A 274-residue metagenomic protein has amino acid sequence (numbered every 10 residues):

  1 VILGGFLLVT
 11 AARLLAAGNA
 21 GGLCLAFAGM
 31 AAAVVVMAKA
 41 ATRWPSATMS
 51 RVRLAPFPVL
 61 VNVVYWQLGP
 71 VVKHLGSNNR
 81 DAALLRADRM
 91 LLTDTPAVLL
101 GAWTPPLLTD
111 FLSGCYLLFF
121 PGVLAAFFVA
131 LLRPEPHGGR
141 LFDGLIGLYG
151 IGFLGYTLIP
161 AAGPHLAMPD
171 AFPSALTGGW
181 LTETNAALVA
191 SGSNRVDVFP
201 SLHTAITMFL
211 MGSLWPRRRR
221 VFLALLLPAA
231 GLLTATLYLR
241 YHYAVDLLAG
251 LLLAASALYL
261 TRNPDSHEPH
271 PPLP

Functional and structural regions predicted by a protein language model:
V1-G29, A47-G122: N-terminal transmembrane-helix/juxtamembrane module of multi-pass inner/ER membrane proteins
G4-R13, V61-V64, Y149-T157, A229-Y238: Aromatic-anchored segments of alpha-helical transmembrane domains
A26-A33, G114-F128, L202-F209: Hydrophobic alpha-helical transmembrane segments
R51-P58, L124-I159, A167-M168, L225: Interfacial segments of alpha-helical transmembrane regions
W66-A82, G147-L176: Transmembrane alpha-helix/helix-exit interface in multi-pass inner-membrane proteins
A125-L132, T204-F222, L252-N263: Membrane-interfacial alpha-helical segments at the cytosolic side of multi-pass membrane proteins
L154-R219: Membrane-interfacial catalytic/cofactor-binding modules of polytopic membrane enzymes
G163-A167, V198, G231-A257: Interfacial helix-loop-helix junctions of multi-pass membrane proteins
